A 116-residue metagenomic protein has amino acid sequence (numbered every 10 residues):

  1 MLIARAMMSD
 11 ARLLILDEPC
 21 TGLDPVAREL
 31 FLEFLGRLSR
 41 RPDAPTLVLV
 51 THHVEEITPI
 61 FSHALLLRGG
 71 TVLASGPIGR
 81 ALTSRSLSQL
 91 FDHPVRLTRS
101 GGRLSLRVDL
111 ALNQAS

Functional and structural regions predicted by a protein language model:
D10: Conserved catalytic motifs of ABC-family nucleotide-binding domains
L14-D17: Catalytic Walker B motif of ABC-type/P-loop ATPase nucleotide-binding domains
P25-A27: Helix N-cap at the start of a conserved alpha-helix in ABC-type nucleotide-binding domains
E29-D43: Helical segment within the ABC ATPase nucleotide-binding domain
T51-H52: H-loop/switch region of ABC-family ATPase nucleotide-binding domains
L90-S116: ABC ATPase nucleotide-binding domains
